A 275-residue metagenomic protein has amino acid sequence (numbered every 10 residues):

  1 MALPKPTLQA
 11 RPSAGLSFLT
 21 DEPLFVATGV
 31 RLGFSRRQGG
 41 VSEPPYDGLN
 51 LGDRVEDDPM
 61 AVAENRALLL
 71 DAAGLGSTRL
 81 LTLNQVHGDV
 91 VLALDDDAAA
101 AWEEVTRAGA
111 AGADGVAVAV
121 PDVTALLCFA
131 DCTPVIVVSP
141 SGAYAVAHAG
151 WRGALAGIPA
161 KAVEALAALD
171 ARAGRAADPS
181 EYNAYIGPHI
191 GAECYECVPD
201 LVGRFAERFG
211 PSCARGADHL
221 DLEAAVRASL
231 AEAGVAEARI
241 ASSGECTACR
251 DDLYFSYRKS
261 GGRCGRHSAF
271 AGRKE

Functional and structural regions predicted by a protein language model:
M1-E275: Active-site microenvironment for binding and transforming phosphate-containing groups
